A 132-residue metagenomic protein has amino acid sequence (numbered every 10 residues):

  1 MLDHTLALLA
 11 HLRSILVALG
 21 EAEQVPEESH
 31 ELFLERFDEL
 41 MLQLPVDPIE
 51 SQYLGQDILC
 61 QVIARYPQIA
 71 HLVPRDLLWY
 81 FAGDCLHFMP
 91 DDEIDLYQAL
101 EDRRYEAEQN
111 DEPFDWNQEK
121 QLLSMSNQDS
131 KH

Functional and structural regions predicted by a protein language model:
M1-L42: Short terminal alpha-helical segments
L2, P26-E31, I49, H71-R75 (+2 more regions): Short, structured coil/loop segments at alpha-helix boundaries
A7, H11, L32, R36 (+5 more regions): Exposed alpha-helical structural elements
G20-S29, P45-E50, Q68, D91: Charged, low-complexity interaction regions
M41-G55, D115: Long, compositionally biased intrinsically disordered regulatory segments in eukaryotic proteins
S51-Q109: Amphipathic protein-protein interaction modules
F114-H132: Short acidic DE-rich linear segments
